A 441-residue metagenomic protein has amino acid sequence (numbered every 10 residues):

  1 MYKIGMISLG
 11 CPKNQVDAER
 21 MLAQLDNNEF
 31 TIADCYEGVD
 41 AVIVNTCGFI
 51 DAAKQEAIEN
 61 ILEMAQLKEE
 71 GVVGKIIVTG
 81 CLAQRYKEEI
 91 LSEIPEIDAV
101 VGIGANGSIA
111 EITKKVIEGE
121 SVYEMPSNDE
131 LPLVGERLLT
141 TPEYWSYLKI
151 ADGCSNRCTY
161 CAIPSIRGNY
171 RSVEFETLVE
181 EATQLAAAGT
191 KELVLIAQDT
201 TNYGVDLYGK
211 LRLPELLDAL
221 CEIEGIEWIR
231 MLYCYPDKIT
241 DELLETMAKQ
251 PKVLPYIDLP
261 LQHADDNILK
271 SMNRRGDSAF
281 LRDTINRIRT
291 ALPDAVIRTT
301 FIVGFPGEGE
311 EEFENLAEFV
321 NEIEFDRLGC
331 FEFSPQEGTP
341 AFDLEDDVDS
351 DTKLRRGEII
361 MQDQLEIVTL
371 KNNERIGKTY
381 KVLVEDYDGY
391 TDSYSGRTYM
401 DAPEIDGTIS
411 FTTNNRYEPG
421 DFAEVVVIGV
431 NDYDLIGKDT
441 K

Functional and structural regions predicted by a protein language model:
M1-Y203, E242, V253, I257 (+7 more regions): Proteins enriched for Cys/Gly/acidic motifs involved in redox and nucleic-acid/cofactor modification
E37, S155, K252, A264 (+3 more regions): Short strand-connecting beta-turns/loops that link adjacent beta-strands
G48-F49, R167, L207-K210, K270-G276 (+1 more regions): Short glycine-enriched, charge-decorated loop/helix-capping segments at active-site entrances that position
I76-G80, R85, A187-E311, E322: Conserved SAM/AdoMet-binding glycine-rich loop
L138-L139, E245-K249, L261, N372-E374 (+2 more regions): Replace "in large, NTP-powered and nucleic-acid-processing enzymes" with "in large, NTP-powered factors and other
L178, L195, M231, L259 (+6 more regions): Conserved, mostly hydrophobic/aromatic
A197, Y233, L261-H263, T299-V303 (+6 more regions): Active-site proximal loops enriched in glycine and acidic residues that flank catalytic Cys/His/Asp and coordinate
D343-K441: Terminal RNA-binding accessory module
